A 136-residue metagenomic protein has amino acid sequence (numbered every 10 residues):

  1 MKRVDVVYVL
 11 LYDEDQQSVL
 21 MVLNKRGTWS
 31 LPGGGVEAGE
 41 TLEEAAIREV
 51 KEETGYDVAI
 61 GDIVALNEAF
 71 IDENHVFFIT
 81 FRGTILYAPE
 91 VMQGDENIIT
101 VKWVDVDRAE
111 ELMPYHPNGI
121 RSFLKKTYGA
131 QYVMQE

Functional and structural regions predicted by a protein language model:
M1-V19, G35, L66: Conserved N-terminal beta-strand and adjoining loop/helix that marks the start of the Nudix/MutT-like hydrolase domain
V4-Y8, V76-T80, I98: Short hydrophobic/aromatic beta-strand or adjacent loop that forms the aromatic wall/cage of a ligand/substrate-binding
V9, I63, F81-G83: A structural signal for short, well-ordered beta-strand segments
L11-E14, N24, G83-I85: Active-site beta-strand termini and strand-to-loop segments that position acidic
D15-E52, Y56: Conserved Nudix-box catalytic region and its N-terminal flanking loop in Nudix hydrolases and closely related
T28-W29, E96-E136: Nudix hydrolase/Nudix homology domain
D57-A65: A short coil-to-beta-strand element that immediately follows conserved catalytic motifs
A69-E90, K102, P117, F123-T127: Active-site-adjacent beta-strand/loop module that shapes the phosphate/pyrophosphate-binding cleft
